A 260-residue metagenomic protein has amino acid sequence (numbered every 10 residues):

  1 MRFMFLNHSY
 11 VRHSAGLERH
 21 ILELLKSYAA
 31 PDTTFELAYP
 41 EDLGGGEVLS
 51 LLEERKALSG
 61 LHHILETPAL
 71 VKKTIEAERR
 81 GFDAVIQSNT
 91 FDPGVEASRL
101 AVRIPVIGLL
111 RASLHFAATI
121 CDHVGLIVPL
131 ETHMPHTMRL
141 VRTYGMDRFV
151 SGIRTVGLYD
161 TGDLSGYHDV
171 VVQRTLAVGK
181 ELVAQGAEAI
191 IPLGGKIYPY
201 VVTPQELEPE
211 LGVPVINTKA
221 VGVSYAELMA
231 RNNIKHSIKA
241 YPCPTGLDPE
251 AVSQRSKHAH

Functional and structural regions predicted by a protein language model:
M1-I64, P129-Y167: N-terminal glycine-rich anion-binding loop in soluble enzyme alpha/beta folds
L6-R12, S27-D32, E36-R55, G60 (+2 more regions): C-terminal alpha-helical cap/extension of soluble enzyme domains
S9-R12, Q87-G94, P129-H133, L193-P199: Gly/Ser/Thr-rich loops at beta-strand to alpha-helix junctions that form or flank small-molecule/cofactor-binding
K56-E76, V170-A177: Glycine-rich, highly charged phosphate/nucleotide-binding loops
R79-N89, G186-G195: Periplasmic-binding protein-like
A97-I120, Q205-Y225: Short, acidic/small-residue loops that bind anionic groups at enzyme active sites
A118-T155, S165, V170, E227-H260: Short, glycine-/small-residue-rich phosphate/pyrophosphate-handling segment
V141-G195, V201-V202: Active-site rim beta-loop-alpha module in soluble metabolic enzymes
